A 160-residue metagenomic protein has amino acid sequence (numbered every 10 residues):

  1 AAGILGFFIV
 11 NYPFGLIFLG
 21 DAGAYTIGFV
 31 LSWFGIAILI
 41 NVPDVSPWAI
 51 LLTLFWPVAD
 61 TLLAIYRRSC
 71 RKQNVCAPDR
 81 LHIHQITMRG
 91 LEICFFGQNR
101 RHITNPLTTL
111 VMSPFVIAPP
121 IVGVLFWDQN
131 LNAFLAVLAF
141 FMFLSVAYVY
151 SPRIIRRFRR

Functional and structural regions predicted by a protein language model:
A1-R160: Alpha-helical transmembrane segments
